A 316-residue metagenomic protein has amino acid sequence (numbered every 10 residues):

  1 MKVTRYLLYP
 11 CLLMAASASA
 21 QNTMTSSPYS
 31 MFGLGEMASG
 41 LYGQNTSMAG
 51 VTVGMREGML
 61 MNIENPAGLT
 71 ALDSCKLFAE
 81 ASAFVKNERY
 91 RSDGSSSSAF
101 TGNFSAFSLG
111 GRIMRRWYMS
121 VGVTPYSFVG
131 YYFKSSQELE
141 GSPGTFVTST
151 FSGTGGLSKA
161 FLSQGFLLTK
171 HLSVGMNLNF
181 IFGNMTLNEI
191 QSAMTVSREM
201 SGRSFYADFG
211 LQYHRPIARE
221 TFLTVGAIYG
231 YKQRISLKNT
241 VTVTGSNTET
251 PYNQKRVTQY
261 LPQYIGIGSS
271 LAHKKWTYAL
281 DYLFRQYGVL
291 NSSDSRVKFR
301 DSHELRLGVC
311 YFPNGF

Functional and structural regions predicted by a protein language model:
M1-T25: Bacterial Sec-dependent N-terminal signal peptides
Y6, C11, C75, F166 (+1 more regions): Generic recognition of cysteine residues
Y6, C11, V53-M61: Short coil-to-helix leader/linker segments, especially the first N-terminal amphipathic alpha-helix with its helix
L12, L60-L69, Q191-E199: Generic detector of contiguous secondary-structure segments
Q21-S47, G94, S108, R112-F316: Outer-membrane beta-barrel porins/channels
S27-T52, T70-N87: Transmembrane beta-strand segments of Gram-negative outer membrane beta-barrel proteins
M55-K134: Outer-membrane beta-barrel translocator/receptor signature
